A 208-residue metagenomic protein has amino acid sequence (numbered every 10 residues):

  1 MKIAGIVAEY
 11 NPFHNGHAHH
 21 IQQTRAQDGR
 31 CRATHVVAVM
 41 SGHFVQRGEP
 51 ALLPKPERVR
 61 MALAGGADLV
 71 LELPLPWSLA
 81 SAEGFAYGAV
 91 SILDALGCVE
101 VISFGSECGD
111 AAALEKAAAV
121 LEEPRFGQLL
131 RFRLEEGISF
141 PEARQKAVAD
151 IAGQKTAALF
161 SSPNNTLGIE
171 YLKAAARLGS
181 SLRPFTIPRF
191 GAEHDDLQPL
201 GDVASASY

Functional and structural regions predicted by a protein language model:
M1-R58: N-terminal catalytic cores of NTP/NDP-binding nucleotidyl/phosphoryl-transfer enzymes
H14, A62, L172: Divalent metal-coordination and catalytic microenvironments
R25, G29, L63, V90 (+1 more regions): Non-catalytic positions within long, well-ordered alpha-helices that form the structural scaffold/packing of enzyme
L53-E57, G65, A80, G84 (+1 more regions): Generic alpha-helix structural propensity
E57-R60, R125: Acidic, Ser/Thr-rich peripheral helices and adjacent loops at domain boundaries
V59-P74: A glycine-rich helix N-cap at a beta->alpha junction
E72-Y208: Active-site cores that bind ATP or allylic diphosphates and position pyrophosphate for catalysis
